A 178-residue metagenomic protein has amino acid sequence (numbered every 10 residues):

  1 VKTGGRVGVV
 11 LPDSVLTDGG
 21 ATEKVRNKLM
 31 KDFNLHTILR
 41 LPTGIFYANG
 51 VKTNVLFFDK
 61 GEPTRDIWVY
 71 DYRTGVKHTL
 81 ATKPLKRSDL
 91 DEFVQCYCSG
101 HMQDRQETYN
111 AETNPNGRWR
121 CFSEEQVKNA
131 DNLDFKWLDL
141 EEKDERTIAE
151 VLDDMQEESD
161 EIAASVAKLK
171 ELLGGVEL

Functional and structural regions predicted by a protein language model:
V1-L178: A conserved structural/catalytic subdomain of Rossmann-like adenosyl-cofactor enzymes
